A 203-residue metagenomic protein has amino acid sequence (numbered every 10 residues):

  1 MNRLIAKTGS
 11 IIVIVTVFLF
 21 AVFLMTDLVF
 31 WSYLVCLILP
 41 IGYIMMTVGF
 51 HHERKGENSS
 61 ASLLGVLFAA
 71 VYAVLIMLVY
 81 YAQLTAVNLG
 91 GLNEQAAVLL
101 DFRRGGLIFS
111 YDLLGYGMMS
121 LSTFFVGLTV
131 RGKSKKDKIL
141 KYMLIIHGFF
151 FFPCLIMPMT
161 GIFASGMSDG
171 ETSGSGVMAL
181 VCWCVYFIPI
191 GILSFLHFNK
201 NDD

Functional and structural regions predicted by a protein language model:
M1-D203: Hydrophobic, aromatic-enriched alpha-helical segments typical of multi-pass transmembrane helices
